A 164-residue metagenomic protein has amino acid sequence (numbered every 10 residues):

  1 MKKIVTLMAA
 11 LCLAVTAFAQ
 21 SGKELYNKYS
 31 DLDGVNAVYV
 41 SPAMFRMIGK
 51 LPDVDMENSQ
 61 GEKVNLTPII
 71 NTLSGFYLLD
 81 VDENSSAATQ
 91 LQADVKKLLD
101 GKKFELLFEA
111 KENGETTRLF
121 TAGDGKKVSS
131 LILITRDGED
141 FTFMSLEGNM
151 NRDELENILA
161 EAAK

Functional and structural regions predicted by a protein language model:
M1-L25: Bacterial Sec-dependent N-terminal signal peptides
K3, E109-D124: A mid-sequence interfacial segment
Q20-K23, Q92-L98, L106, G125-K126 (+1 more regions): Mature, folded catalytic cores of secreted/periplasmic enzymes
G22-N84: Early exported N-terminus immediately downstream of N-terminal targeting peptides
S41, N113, R136-G138: Short strand-coil-strand connectors
I69-E115: Mid-length scaffold segments of soluble, non-membrane domains
F120-N151: A short, solvent-exposed beta-edge/loop patch
R152-K164: A recognition module on extended beta-rich or small alphabeta surfaces enriched in W/G with H and D/E
